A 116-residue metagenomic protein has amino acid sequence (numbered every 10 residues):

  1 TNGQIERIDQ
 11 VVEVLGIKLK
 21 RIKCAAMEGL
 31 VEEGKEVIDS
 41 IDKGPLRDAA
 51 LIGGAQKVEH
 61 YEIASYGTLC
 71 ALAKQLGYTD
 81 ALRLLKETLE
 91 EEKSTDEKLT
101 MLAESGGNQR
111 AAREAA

Functional and structural regions predicted by a protein language model:
T1-A116: Amphipathic alpha-helical hairpins
